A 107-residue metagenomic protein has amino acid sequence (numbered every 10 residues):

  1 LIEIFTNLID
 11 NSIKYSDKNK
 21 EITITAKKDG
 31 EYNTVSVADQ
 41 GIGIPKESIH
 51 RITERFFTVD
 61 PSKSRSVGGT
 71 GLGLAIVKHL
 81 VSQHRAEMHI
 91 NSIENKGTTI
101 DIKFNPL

Functional and structural regions predicted by a protein language model:
S12-I13: Short helix-loop "hinge" at the ATP-lid/N-box region of the Bergerat-fold HATPase_c
N19-E31: Short beta-strand/loop element within the Bergerat-fold HATPase_c
Y32, I44-T58, K78: Short conserved segment of the HATPase_c
D39: Acidic ATP/Mg2+-coordinating residue in the GHKL
G73, V77: Short alpha-helical Gxxx[C/S/T] motif in the catalytic ATP-binding
R85-A86: Conserved glycine-rich
K96-I100: Glycine-rich GHKL/ HATPase_c ATP-binding element in histidine kinases
